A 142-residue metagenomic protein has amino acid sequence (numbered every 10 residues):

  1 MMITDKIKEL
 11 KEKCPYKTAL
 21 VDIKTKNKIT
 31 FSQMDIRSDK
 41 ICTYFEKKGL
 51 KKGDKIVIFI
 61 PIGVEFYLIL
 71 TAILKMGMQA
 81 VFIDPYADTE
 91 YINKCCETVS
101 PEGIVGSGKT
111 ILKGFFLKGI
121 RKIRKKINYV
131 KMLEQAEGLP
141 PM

Functional and structural regions predicted by a protein language model:
K6-I7, Y91: Hydrophobic alpha-helical segments typical of transmembrane helices and their membrane-interface/capping positions
I7-I29: AMP-dependent adenylate-forming
I29-F31, L70: Conserved hydrophobic/aromatic "anchor" residues that stabilize well-ordered secondary structure elements
S38, C42: Short amphipathic alpha-helical/adjacent loop interface patches that line ligand and macromolecule-binding sites
T43-A87: Conserved AMP-binding/adenylate-forming
K75-M142: Structural core segment of the AMP-binding/adenylate-forming
